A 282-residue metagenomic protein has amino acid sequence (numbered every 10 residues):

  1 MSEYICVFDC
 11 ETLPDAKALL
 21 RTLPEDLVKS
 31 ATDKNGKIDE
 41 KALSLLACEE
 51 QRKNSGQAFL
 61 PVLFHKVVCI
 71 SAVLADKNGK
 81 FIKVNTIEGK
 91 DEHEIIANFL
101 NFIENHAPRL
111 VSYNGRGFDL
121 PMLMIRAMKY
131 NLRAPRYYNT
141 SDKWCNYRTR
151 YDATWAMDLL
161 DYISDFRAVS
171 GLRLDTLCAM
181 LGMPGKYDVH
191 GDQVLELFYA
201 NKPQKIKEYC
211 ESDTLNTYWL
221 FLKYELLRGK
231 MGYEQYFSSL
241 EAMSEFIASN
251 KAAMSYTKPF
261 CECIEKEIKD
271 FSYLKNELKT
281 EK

Functional and structural regions predicted by a protein language model:
M1-C6, L278-K282: N-terminal intrinsically disordered, low-complexity tails enriched in polar/charged
S2-I125: Conserved non-catalytic scaffold segment of RNase H-like nuclease domains
S2-Y4, H65-G89, A107-E208, S212-E241 (+2 more regions): Metal-dependent phosphoesterase core characteristic of DEDDh/y 3'-5' exonuclease domains
L19, A42-L46, F99, L177-C178 (+5 more regions): Generic structural signal of hydrophobic/aromatic residues within well-ordered alpha-helices of folded domains
D33-K37, G229, K279: Intrinsic low-complexity, intrinsically disordered segments enriched in polar/basic residues
Q235-K282: C-terminal accessory extensions appended to soluble enzyme cores
